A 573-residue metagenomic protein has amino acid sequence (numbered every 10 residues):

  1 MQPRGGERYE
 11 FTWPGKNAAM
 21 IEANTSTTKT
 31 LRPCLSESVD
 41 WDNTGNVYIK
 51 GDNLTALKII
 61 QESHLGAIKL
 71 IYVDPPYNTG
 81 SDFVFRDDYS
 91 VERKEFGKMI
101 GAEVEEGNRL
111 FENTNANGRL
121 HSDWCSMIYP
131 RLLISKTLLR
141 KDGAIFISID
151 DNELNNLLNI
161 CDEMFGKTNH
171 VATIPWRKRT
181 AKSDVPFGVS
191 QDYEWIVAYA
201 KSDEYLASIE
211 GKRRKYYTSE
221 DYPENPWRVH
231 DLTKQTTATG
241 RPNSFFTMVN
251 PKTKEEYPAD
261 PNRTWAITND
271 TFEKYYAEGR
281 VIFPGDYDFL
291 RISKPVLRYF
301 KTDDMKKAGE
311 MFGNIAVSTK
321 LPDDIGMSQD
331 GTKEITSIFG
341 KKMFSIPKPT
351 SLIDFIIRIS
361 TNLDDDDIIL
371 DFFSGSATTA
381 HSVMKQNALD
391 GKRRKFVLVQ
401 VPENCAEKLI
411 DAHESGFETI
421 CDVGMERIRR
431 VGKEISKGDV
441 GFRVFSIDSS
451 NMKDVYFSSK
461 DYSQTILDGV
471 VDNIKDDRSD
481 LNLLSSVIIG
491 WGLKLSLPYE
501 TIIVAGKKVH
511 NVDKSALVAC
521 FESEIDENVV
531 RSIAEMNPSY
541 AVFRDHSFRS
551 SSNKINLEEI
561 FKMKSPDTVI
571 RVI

Functional and structural regions predicted by a protein language model:
Q2-I368, D390, E403-A406: Class I S-adenosyl-L-methionine
G5, C34-S36, D42-N46, K50 (+3 more regions): SAM-dependent methyltransferase catalytic region
V73, D366-Q386, I488: A phosphate-binding catalytic loop at a beta-strand-loop-alpha-helix junction that coordinates phosphoryl groups
N108-N117, H121-D123, A172, A181-D184 (+2 more regions): Cysteine-dependent PTP/DSP-like catalytic domain, specifically the C-terminal lobe
I149, P175-K178, K201, N250 (+9 more regions): Active-site proximal loops enriched in glycine and acidic residues that flank catalytic Cys/His/Asp and coordinate
N159, T319, S351-F355, A377-H381 (+4 more regions): Feature representing long, continuous alpha-helical segments
R214, F289-L297, S374-S376, G441-S450 (+1 more regions): A glycine-rich phosphate-binding loop feature that marks nucleotide/adenosyl-phosphate handling sites
F457-K460, N482, I489-I573: Conserved NTP phosphate-binding and transfer environment spanning the P-loop NTPase/kinase superfamily
